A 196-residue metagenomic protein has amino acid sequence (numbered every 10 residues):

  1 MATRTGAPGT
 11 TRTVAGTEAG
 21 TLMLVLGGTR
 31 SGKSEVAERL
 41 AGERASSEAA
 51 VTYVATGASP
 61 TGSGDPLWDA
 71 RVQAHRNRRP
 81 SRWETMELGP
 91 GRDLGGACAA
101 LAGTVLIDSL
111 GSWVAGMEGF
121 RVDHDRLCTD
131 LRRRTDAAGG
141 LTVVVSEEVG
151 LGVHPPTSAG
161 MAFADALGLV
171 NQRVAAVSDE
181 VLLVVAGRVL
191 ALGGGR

Functional and structural regions predicted by a protein language model:
M1-T21, G195-R196: Actinobacteria-biased recognition of intrinsically disordered, low-complexity terminal regions
A2, A19-C98: Conserved P-loop
L24, T104-L106, V143-V145: Structural motif
A37, H75, L106, E147 (+1 more regions): Residue-level signal for inorganic ion chemistry
A49-T52, G103, L141, E180: Residues at the starts of beta-strands that form the adenosine-phosphate
Y53-A55, I107, V144, L183: Structural beta-sheet core signal
N77-R126: Helix-adjacent hinge/juxtasegments
V114-R196: Replace "adjacent to P-loop NTPase cores in ATP/GTP-dependent enzymes" with "adjacent to NTP-binding cores
